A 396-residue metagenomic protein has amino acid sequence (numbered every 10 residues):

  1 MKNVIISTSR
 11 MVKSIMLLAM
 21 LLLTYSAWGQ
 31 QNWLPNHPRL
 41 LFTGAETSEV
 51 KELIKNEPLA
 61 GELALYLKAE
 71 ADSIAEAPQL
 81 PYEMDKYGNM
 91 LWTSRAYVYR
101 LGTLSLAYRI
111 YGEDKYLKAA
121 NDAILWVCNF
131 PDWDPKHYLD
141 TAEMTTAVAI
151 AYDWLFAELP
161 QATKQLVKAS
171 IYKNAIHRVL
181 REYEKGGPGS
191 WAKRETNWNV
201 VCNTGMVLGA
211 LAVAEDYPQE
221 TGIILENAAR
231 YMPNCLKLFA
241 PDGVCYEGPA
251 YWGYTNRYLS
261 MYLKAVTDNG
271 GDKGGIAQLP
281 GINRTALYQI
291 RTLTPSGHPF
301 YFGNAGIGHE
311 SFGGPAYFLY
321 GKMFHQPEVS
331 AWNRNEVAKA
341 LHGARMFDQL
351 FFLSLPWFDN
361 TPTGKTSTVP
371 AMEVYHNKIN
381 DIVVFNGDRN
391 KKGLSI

Functional and structural regions predicted by a protein language model:
M1-Q31: Bacterial Sec-dependent N-terminal signal peptides
Q30-Y87, Q165: Low-complexity, Ser/Thr/Pro/Gly-enriched N-terminal "stalk/linker" regions
H37-P58, V98-D114, W126-D134, M144-A162 (+5 more regions): Well-ordered alpha-helical scaffold segments within catalytic/enzyme domains
P58, Y66-Q79, K118-P135, L166-G189 (+2 more regions): Long, well-ordered core segments of solenoidal/helical folds
K68, D72-R109, D114-N121, Y138 (+1 more regions): Substrate-binding groove/exosite segments of carbohydrate-active enzymes
L80-G88, A149-A250, M261-K264, S354-A371: Active-site lining segments of carbohydrate-active enzymes
A96, D140, E195-C202, E220 (+5 more regions): Secondary-structure capping and boundary motifs in well-ordered enzyme cores
G187, V213, Y254-I396: Carbohydrate-active enzyme catalytic cores, enriched for enzymes that act on polyanionic acidic polysaccharides
